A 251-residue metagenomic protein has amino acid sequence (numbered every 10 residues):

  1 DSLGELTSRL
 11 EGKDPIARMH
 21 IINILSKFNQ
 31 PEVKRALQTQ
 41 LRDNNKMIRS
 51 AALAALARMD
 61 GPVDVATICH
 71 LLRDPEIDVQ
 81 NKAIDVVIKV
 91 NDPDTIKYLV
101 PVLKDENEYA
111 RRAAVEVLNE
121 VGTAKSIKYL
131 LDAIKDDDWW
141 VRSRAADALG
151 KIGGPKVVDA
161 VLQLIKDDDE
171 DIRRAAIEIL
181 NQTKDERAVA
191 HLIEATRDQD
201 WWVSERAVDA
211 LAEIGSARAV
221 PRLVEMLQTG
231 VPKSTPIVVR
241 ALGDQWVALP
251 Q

Functional and structural regions predicted by a protein language model:
D1, S8, I16-Q30, R35 (+16 more regions): Structural detector for internal amphipathic alpha-helices that build alpha-solenoid repeat scaffolds
